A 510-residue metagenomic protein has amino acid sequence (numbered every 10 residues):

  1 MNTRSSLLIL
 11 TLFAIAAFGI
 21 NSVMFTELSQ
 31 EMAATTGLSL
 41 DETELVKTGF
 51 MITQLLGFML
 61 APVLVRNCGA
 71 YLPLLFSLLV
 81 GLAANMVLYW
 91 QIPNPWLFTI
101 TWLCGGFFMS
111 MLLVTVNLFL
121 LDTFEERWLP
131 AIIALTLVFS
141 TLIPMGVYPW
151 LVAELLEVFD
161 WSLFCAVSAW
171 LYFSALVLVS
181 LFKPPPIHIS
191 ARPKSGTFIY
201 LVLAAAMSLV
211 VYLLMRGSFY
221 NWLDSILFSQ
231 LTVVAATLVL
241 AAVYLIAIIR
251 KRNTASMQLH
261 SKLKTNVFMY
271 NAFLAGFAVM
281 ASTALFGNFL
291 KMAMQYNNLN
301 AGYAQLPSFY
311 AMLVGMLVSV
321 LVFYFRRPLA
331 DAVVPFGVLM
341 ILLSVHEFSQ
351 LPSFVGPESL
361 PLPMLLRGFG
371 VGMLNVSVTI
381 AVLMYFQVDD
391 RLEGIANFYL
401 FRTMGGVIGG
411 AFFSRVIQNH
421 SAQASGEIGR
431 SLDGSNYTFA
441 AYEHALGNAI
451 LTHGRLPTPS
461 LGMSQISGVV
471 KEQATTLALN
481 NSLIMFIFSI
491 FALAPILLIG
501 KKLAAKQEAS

Functional and structural regions predicted by a protein language model:
L7-P62, R252-S377: Transmembrane core module of solute transporters
M32-A33, L64-V65, L151-F159, L214 (+4 more regions): Interfacial helix-cap and linker-helix signal at transmembrane-aqueous boundaries of multi-pass secondary transporters
F50-G57, F108, S140-P144, A311-G315 (+2 more regions): MFS transmembrane alpha-helix packing/gate-lining sites
F58-L203: Helix-loop-helix hairpins in multi-pass membrane proteins, especially solute transporters
V114-T123, N288, T379-Y385: Intracellular helix-loop hinge segments at the cytoplasmic ends of transmembrane helices in 12-TM rocker-switch-type
E126, P130-V138, P144-Y148, L360-A440: Small-residue-rich alpha-helical segments with characteristic i,i+4
A153, E157-N271, A275-A278, T283: Hydrophobic transmembrane-helix bundles of small-molecule transporters
M404-K502, S510: Hydrophobic transmembrane architecture of multi-pass small-molecule transporters
